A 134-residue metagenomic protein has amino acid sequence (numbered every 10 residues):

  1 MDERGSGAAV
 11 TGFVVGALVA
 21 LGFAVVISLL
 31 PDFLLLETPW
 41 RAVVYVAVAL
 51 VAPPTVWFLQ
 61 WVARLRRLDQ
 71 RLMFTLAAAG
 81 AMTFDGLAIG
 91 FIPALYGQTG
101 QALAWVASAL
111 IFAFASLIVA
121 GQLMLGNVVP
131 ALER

Functional and structural regions predicted by a protein language model:
M1-L36: N-terminal signal-anchor transmembrane alpha-helix
A9-V14, A42-V46, R71-T75, A107-I111: Hydrophobic alpha-helical transmembrane segments
V14-F23, A47-T55, L76-F84, F112-S116: Hydrophobic faces of alpha-helical transmembrane segments in multi-pass integral membrane proteins
L34-P54, F58, Q70-T75: Loop-to-helix transition at the N-terminal end of transmembrane alpha-helices
L36-V44, Q98-S108: Non-cytosolic membrane-interface motifs at loop->transmembrane helix junctions
Q60-M73, P93: Membrane-helix interface/capping segments
A77-Q101, S116-A120: C-terminal halves and exits of single transmembrane alpha-helices
F112-L132: Membrane-water interface at the C-terminal end of transmembrane alpha helices
